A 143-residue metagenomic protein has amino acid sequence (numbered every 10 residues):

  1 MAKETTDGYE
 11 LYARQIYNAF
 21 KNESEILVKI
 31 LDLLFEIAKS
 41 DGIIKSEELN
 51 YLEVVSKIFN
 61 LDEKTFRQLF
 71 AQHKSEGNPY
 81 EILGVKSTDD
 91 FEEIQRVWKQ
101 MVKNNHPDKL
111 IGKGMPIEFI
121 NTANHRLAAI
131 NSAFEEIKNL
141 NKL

Functional and structural regions predicted by a protein language model:
M1-K39, S46-L143: Small-residue-enriched hydrophobic alpha-helices in membranes
